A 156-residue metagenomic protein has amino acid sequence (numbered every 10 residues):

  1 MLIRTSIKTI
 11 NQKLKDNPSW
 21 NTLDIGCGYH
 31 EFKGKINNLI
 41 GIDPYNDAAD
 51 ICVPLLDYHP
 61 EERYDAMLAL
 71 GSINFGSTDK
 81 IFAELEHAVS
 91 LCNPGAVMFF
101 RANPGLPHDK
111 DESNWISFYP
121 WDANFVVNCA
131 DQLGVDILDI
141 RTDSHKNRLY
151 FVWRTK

Functional and structural regions predicted by a protein language model:
M1-H59, H87, V97-K156: Class I (Rossmann-like) S-adenosyl-L-methionine-dependent methyltransferase catalytic domain, capturing the SAM-binding
L68: A conserved beta-strand element that flanks and buttresses the S-adenosyl-L-methionine
S72: Hydrophobic adenine-recognition pocket in adenosine-nucleotide-binding enzymes
F75-H87: A short, conserved alpha-helix within the catalytic core of class I
G76-S77, C92-P94: Helix-to-beta-strand junctions that scaffold the AdoMet/dcAdoMet cofactor pocket in Class I SAM-dependent enzymes
